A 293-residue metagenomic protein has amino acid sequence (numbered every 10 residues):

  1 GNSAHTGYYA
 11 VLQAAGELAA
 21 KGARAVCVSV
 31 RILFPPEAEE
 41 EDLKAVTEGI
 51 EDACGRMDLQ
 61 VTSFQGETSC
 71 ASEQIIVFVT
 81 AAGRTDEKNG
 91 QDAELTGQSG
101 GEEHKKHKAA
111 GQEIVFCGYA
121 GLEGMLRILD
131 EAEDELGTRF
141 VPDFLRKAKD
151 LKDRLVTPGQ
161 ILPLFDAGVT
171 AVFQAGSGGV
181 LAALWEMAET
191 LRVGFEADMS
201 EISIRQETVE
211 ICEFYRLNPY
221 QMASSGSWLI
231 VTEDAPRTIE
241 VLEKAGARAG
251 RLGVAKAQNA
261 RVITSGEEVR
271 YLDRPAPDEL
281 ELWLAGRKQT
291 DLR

Functional and structural regions predicted by a protein language model:
G1-R293: Helix-biased detector of long, well-ordered alpha-helical tracts
